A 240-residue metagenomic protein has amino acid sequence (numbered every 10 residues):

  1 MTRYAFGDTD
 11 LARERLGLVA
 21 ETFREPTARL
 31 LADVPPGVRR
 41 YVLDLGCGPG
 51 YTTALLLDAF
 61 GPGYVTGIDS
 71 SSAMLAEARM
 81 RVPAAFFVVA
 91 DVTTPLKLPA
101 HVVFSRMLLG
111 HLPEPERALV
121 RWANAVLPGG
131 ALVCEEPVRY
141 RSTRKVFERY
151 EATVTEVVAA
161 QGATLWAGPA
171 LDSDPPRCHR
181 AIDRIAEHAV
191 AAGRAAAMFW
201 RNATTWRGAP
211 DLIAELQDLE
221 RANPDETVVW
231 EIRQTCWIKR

Functional and structural regions predicted by a protein language model:
R3-A5, L11-A12, F23, R177-V228: C-terminal helical/coil "lid" or tail adjacent to the Rossmann-like core of SAM-dependent
E21-Y41, L55: Conserved alpha-helix/loop element of class I SAM-dependent methyltransferases that forms part of the SAM/SAH-binding
Y41-L43, P49-P95: Class I SAM-dependent methyltransferase SAM/SAH-binding core
T94-V103: A short acidic, Gly/Pro-enriched loop at the edge of an enzyme's catalytic core that lines a small-molecule cofactor
S105-G110, E135: Residues lining the SAM
E116-P128: A short glycine-rich, Lys/Arg-flanked "PGG" loop and its adjoining helix->strand segment in the class I
A131-G193, T205-A209: Conserved catalytic/acceptor-binding region of the Class I
I232-R240: Core SAM-dependent methyltransferase catalytic element
